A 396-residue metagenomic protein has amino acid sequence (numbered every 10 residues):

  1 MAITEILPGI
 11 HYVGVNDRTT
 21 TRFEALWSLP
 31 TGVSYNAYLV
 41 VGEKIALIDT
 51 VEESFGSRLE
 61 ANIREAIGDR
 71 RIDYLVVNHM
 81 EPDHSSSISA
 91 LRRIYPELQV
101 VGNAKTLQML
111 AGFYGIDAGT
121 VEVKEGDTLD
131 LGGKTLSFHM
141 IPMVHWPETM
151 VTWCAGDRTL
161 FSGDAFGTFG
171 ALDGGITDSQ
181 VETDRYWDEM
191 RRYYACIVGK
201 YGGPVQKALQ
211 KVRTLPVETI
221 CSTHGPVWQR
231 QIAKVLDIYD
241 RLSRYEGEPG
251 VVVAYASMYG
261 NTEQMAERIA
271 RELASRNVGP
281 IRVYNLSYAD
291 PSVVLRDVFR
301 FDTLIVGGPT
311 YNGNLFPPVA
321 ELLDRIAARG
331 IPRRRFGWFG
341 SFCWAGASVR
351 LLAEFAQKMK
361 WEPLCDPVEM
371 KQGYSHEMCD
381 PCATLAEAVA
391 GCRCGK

Functional and structural regions predicted by a protein language model:
I3-E65, V151-C154, R158-S162, T262: Conserved beta-strand hairpin/beta-sheet module of binuclear metal-dependent hydrolase folds, prominently
T4-P8, V101-T149, Y201-K207: Metallo-beta-lactamase
E43, S54-V101: Active-site metal-binding motif and surrounding structural segment of the metallo-beta-lactamase
K44-A46, Y74, R158-F161, T219 (+3 more regions): Structural motif
I48-T50, D73-M80, Q99-N103, L160-G163 (+1 more regions): Active-site neighborhood of phospho(di)ester-bond hydrolases with catalytic His/Asp-centered motifs
S87, D290-V294: Short acidic active-site motifs
L172, I176, E182-I220, H224-V227 (+2 more regions): FMN-binding flavodoxin-like domain, especially the glycine-rich phosphate-binding loop
V217, G225-E248: Terminal amphipathic helices with adjacent charged low-complexity linkers/tails
